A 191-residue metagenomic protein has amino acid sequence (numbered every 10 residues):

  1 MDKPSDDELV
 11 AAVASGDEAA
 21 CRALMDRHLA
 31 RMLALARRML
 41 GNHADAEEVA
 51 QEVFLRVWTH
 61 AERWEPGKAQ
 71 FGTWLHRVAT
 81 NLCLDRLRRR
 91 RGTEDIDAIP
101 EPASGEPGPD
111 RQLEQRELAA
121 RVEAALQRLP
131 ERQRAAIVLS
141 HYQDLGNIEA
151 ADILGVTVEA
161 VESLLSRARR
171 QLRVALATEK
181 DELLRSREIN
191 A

Functional and structural regions predicted by a protein language model:
D2, A14-A23, L33-E52, V158 (+1 more regions): Short, charged helix-capping/linker segments at alpha-helix termini
K3, R86-G105, D181-R185: Short, basic/polar amphipathic helix motif occurring as a linker/hinge flanking DNA-binding modules in transcription
A14-S15, G41, E52-A69, R89-R91: Sigma70-family region 2
E48-L55, A69-N81: Structural recognition of an alpha-helix C-terminal capping motif at a helix-to-coil junction
T59-P66, R77-D97, Q115: Arg/Lys-rich amphipathic alpha helix in sigma70-family domain 2
I99-A124: Acidic, proline/glycine-rich intrinsically disordered inter-domain spacer in sigma factors
R116, A124, D152-E159, R169-A191: C-terminal edge and immediately downstream basic/flexible tail or linker adjoining helix-turn-helix-like DNA-binding
E123-A135, L139-A160: Helix-turn-helix DNA-binding module
